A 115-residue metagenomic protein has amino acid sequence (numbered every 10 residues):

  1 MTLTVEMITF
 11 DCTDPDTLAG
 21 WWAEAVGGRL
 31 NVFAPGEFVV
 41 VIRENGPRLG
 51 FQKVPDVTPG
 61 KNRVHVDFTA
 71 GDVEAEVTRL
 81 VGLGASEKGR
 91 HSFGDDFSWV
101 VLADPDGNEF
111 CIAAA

Functional and structural regions predicted by a protein language model:
M1-A19, V64: N-terminal beta-strand motif that seeds the catalytic metal site of vicinal oxygen chelate
T2-F10, N31-V32, V40-I42, P47-Q52 (+2 more regions): Vicinal oxygen chelate
D14-P15, D72, W99: Residue-level preference for nonpolar/small residues embedded in alpha-helices
D14-R29, E76, L80-G82: Amphipathic alpha-helical segments
F33-E37, E74: A short, compositionally biased
F38, R48, R63-H65: A common structural microfeature
V54-D56: A charge-rich, low-complexity, intrinsically flexible signal that marks solvent-exposed coils, linkers, repeats
P59-V81, A85: Mid-chain, well-packed structural core segment of small domains
